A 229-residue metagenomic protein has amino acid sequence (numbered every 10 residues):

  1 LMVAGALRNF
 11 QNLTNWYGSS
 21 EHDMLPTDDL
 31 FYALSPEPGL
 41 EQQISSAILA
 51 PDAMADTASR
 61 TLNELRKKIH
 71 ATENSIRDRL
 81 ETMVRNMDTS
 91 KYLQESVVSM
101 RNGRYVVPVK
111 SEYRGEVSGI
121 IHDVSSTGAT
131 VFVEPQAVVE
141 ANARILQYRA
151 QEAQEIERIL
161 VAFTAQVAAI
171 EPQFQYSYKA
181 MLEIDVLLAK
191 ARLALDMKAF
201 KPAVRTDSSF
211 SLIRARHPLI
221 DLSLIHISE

Functional and structural regions predicted by a protein language model:
A4-Q11, G18-L25, L40-S228: Alpha-helical coupling/stalk and coiled-coil linker elements that connect catalytic or binding modules and transmit
F10, W16-Y17, L30-L34: Long, low-complexity repetitive segments of secreted extracellular proteins
Y32-Q42: Extended, EK/Q-rich alpha-helical coiled-coil segments that serve as long dimerization/scaffolding arms in large
